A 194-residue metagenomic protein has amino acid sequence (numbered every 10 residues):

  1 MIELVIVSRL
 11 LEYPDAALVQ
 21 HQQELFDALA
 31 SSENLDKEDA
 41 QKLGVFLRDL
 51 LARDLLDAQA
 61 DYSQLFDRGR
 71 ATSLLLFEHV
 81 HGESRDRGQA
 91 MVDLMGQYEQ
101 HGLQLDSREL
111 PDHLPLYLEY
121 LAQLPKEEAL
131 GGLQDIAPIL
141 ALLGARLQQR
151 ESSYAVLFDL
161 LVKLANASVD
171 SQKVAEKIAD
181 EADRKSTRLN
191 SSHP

Functional and structural regions predicted by a protein language model:
I2-L56: A structured, charge-rich N-terminal accessory region that forms the first stable segment of a protein and links
I2-Y13, F77-E78, L116-Y120, L160-K163: Short, hydrophobic/amphipathic alpha-helical patches that form generic packing surfaces within helical domains
I6, E24-L25, K42-F46, L75 (+3 more regions): A general alpha-helix detector
H21-F26, A141-G144, Q148-K173: Helix-rich interaction surfaces within compact, conserved domain-sized segments that mediate assembly or partner
A40-R108: A glycine-rich, hydrophobic loop/mini-helix early in the fold
H81-R150: Conserved helix-adjacent loop modules within structured domains
Q172-E181: Extended amphipathic alpha-helical segments with heptad-repeat/coiled-coil character used for oligomerization, fusion
T187-S192: Conserved small/polar residues in nucleotide/adenosyl-binding loops
